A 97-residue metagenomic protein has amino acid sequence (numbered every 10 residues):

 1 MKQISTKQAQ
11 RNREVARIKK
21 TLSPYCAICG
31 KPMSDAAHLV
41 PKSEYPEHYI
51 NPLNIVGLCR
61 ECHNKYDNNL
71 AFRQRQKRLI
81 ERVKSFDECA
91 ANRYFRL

Functional and structural regions predicted by a protein language model:
M1-Y25, E47-Y49: Short, charged surface segments at domain edges that flank catalytic/cofactor-binding sites
I18-T21, K31, S43, V83: Compositionally biased, intrinsically disordered low-complexity segments
L22, M33-S34, I55: Residue-level detection of beta-strand scaffold positions
C26-C29, C59: Short cysteine-rich clusters marking metal-coordination/redox-active sites
G30-S34, Y66: Cys/His-rich microdomains that often coordinate metals
M33-P46: Short recognition patches in nucleic-acid-associated and regulatory proteins
L39, R60-E61: Residues immediately flanking
S43-V56, N64-L97: Polybasic, low-complexity binding patches
